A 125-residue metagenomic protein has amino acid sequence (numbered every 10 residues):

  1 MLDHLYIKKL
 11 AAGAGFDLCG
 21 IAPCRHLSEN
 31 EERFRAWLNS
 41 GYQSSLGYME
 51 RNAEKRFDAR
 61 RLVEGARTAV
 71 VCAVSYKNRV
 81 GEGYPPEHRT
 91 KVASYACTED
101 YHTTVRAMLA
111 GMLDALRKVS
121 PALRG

Functional and structural regions predicted by a protein language model:
M1-G125: Auxiliary alpha/beta "docking" domains used to position bulky ligands
